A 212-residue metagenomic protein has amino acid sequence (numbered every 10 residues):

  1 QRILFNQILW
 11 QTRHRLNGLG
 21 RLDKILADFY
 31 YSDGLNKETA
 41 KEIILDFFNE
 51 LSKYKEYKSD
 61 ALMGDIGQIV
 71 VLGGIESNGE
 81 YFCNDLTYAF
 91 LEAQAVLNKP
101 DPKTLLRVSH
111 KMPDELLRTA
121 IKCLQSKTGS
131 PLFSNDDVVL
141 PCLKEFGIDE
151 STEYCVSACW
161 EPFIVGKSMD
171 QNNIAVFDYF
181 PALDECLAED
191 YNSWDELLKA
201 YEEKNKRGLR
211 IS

Functional and structural regions predicted by a protein language model:
Q1-S212: Conserved catalytic cores of very large enzyme subunits
